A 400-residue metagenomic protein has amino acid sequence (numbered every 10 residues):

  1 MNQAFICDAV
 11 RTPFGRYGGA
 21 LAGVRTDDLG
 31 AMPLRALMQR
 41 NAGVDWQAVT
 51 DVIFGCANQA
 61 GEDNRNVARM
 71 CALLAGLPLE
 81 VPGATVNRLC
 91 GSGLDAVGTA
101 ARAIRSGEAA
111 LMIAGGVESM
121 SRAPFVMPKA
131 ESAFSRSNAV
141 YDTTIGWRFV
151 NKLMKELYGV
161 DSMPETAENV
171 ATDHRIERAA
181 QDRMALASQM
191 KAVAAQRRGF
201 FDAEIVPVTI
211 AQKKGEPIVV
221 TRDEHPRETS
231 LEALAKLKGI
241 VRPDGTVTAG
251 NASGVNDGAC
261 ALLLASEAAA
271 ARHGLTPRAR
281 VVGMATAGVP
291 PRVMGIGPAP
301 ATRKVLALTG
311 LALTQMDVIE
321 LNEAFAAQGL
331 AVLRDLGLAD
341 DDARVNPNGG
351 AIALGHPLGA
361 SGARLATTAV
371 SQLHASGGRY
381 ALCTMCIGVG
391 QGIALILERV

Functional and structural regions predicted by a protein language model:
M1-R69, A75, P82, T166-R178 (+5 more regions): Conserved active-site "lid/cap" helical segment
M1-V24, I145, L231-I296, P300 (+5 more regions): Condensing-enzyme catalytic core mediating Claisen C-C bond formation in acyl metabolism
R11, G23, D27-M32, G43 (+3 more regions): N-terminal extracellular/periplasmic Venus flytrap/periplasmic-binding protein-like
V24, C56-L111, T144-W147, L157-M163 (+4 more regions): Conserved catalytic cysteine-centered active-site region of acyl-thioester-dependent Claisen-condensing enzymes
V86-E118, A171-F200, A261-A268, L333-R334 (+2 more regions): Active-site-proximal alpha-helical scaffold in enzymes
R105, L111-N169: Flexible glycine-/small-residue-enriched beta->alpha junction loops that bind anionic phosphate/pyrophosphate groups
E168, E204, Q212, V282-A353: Active-site pocket-lining segment
